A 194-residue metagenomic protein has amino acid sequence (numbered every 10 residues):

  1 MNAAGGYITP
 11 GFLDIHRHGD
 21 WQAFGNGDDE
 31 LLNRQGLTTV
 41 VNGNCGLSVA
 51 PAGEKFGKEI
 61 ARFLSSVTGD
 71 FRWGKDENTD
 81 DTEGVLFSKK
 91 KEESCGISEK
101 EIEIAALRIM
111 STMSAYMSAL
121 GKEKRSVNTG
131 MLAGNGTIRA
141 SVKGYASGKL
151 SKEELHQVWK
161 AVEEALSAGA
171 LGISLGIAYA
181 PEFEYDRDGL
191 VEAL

Functional and structural regions predicted by a protein language model:
M1-G43: Replace "His-x-His-based motif
I8, G46-V49, A180: Solvent-exposed loop/turn segments at secondary-structure junctions within structured extracellular/periplasmic domains
H16-H18, G134-G136, G176-A180: Active-site beta-loop-alpha junctions enriched in small/polar residues
R17-G19, A106, S151, F183: A generic secondary-structure micro-motif detector that highlights 1-2 residue hydrophobic/ambivalent hotspots embedded
D20, A50-A52, E184-Y185: Short Asp/Glu-rich motifs
Q22, S141, P181-E184: A generic structural signal for short coil/turn motifs at secondary-structure boundaries
G25-L171: Divalent-metal coordination cores built from histidine and acidic residues
E164-L194: Divalent metal-binding pocket/active-site signature
